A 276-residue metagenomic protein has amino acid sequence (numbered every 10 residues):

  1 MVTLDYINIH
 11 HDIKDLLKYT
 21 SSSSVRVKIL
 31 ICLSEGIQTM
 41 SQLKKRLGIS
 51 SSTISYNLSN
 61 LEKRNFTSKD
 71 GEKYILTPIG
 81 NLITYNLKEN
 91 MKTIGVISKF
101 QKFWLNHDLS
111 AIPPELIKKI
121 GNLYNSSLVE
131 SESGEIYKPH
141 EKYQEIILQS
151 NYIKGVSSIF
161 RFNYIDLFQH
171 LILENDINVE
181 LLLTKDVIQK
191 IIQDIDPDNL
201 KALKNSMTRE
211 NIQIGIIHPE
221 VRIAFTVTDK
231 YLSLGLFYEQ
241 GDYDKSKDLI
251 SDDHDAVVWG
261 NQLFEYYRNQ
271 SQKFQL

Functional and structural regions predicted by a protein language model:
M1-G95: Basic, Lys/Arg-rich alpha-helical nucleic-acid-recognition elements, primarily the DNA-binding modules of transcription
H10, S133-I136, R161: A conditional alpha-helix N-cap/helix-loop micro-motif detector
S68, F225-V227: Well-ordered beta-strand positions
M91-I146, Y152: Amphipathic alpha-helical dimerization/coiled-coil segments that flank or bridge DNA-binding/regulatory modules
Y143-L203: Primarily the HKD phosphodiesterase
G155-I159, L183-T184, I217-P219, T228-D229 (+1 more regions): Short His-Asn-centered micro-motif
P197-P219: Structural recognition of alpha->loop->beta junctions
V227-L276: Amphipathic alpha-helical interface segments
